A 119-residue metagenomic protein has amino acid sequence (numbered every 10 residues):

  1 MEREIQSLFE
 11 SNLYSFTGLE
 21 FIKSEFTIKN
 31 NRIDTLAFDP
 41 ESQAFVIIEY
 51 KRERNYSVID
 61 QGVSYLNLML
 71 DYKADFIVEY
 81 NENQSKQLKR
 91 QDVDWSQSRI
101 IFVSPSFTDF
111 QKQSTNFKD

Functional and structural regions predicted by a protein language model:
M1-D119: Charged, terminal alpha-helix-loop-beta segments that serve as non-catalytic nucleic-acid engagement and/or assembly
